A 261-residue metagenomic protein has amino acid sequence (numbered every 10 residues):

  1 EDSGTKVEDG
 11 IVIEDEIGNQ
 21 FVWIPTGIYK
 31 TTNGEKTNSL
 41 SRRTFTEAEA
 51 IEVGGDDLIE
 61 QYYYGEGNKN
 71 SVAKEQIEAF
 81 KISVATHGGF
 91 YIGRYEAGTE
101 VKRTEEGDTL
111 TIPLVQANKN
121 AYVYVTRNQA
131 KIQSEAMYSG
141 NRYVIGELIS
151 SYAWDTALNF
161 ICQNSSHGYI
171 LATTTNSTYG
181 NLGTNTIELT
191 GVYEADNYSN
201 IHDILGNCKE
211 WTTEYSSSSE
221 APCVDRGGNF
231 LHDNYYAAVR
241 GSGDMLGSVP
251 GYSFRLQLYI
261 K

Functional and structural regions predicted by a protein language model:
E1-T32, G146: GGW-centered surface loops in extracellular recognition modules
I11-G18, E47-D203: Short aromatic-cysteine micro-motif
G27-K30, E96-T99, T213-S219, F230 (+1 more regions): Acidic glycine-/aspartate-rich tracts in secreted/extracellular proteins
K30-S39, T99-E105, S219, D233-Y236: Short, solvent-exposed loop/turn elements at domain surfaces
K36-I51: Short Gly/aromatic-enriched secondary-structure transition segments
Y124-Y138, V144-I145, I149, A195 (+1 more regions): Disulfide-stabilized, aromatic/cysteine-rich ligand-recognition loop
L205-Y215: Active-site-proximal beta-strands of protease catalytic cores
